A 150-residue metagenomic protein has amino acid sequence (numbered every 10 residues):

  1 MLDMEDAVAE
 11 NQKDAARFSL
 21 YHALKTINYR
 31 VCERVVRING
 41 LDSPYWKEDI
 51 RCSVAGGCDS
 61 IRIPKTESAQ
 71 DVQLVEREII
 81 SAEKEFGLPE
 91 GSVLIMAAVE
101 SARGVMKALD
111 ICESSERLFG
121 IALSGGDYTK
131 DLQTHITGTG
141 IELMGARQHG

Functional and structural regions predicted by a protein language model:
M1-G150: Conserved alpha/beta-domain cores
